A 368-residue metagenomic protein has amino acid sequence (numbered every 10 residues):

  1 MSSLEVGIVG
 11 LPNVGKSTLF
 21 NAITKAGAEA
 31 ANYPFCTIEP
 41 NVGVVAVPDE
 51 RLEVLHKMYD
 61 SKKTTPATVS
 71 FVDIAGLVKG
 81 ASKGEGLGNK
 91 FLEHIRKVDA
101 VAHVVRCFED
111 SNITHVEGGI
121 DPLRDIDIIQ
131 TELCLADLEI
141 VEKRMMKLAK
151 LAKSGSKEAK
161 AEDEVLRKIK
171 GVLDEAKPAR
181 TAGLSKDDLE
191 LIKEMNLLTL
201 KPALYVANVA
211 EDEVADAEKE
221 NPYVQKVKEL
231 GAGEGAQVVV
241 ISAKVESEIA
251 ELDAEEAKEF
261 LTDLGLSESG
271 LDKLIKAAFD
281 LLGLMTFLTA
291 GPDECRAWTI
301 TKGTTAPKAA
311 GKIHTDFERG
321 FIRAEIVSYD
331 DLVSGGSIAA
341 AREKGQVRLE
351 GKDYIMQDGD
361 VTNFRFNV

Functional and structural regions predicted by a protein language model:
M1-D110, E142, L148: Conserved G1/Walker A P-loop phosphate-binding module
M1-V9, V14, F20, A149-I355 (+2 more regions): C-terminal-of-GTPase-core extension/linker across diverse P-loop GTPases
A26-P34, N41-G43, R51-V54, K83 (+10 more regions): Glycine-rich, flexible loop/turn motifs
F35, D49-L52, T65-F71, E85-D99 (+9 more regions): Amphipathic alpha-helical transducer elements in NTP-driven molecular machines
F35, P40-G43, E50-L52, K57-T64 (+14 more regions): Short capping/connector residues at structural and topological boundaries
G43-P48, A75-E85, R96-K157, V172-S185 (+1 more regions): Conserved Switch II/interswitch segment of TRAFAC-class P-loop GTPases
K97, Q357-D358: Short, flexible surface segments
